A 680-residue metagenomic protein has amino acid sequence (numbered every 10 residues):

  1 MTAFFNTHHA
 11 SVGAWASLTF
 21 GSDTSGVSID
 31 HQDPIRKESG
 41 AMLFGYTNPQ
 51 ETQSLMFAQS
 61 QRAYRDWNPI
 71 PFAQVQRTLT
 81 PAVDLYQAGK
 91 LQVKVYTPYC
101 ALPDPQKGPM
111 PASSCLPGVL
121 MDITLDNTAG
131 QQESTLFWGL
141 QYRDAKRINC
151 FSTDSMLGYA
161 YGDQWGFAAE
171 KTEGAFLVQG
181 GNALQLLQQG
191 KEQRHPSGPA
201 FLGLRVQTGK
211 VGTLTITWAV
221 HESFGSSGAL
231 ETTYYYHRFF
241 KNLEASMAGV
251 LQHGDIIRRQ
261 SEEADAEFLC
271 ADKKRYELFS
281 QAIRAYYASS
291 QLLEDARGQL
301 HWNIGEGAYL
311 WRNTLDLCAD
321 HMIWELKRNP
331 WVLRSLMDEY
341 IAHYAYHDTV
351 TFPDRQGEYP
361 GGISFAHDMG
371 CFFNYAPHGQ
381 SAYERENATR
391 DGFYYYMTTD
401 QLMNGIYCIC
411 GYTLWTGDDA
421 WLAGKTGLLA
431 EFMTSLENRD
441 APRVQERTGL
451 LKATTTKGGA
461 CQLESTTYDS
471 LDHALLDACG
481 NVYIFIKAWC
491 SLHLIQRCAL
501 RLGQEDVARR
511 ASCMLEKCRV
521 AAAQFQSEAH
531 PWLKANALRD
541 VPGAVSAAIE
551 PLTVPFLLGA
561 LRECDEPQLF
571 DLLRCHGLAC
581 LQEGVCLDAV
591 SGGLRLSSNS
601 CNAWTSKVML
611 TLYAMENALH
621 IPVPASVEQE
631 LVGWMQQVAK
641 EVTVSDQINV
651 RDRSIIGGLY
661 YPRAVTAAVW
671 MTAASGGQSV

Functional and structural regions predicted by a protein language model:
M1-P34, Y395, G405, A478 (+2 more regions): C-terminal capping/lid segments that line or modulate ligand- or cofactor-binding pockets
M1-Q76: Beta-strand-rich N-terminal accessory domains
A3-T7, T97-L315, P330-S335, I341-D348: Acidic/polar, glycine-enriched structural segments that form the non-catalytic walls/loops of the carbohydrate-binding
A58-P69, P81-V95: Extracellular-facing/secreted segment signature in eukaryotic proteins
L125, A266-F268, A319-W331, F393 (+6 more regions): Well-ordered alpha-helical scaffold segments within catalytic/enzyme domains
N127, Y236-G254, L310-L450, T455 (+2 more regions): Aromatic-rich carbohydrate-recognition surfaces in CAZymes
K273-Y287, P330-A345, M403-T413, A423-E437 (+5 more regions): Hydrophobic core segments within long, regular secondary-structure runs in both alpha- and beta-rich folds
E294-D295, N313-A319, V350-D354, N438-W604 (+1 more regions): Catalytic cores of carbohydrate-active enzymes
